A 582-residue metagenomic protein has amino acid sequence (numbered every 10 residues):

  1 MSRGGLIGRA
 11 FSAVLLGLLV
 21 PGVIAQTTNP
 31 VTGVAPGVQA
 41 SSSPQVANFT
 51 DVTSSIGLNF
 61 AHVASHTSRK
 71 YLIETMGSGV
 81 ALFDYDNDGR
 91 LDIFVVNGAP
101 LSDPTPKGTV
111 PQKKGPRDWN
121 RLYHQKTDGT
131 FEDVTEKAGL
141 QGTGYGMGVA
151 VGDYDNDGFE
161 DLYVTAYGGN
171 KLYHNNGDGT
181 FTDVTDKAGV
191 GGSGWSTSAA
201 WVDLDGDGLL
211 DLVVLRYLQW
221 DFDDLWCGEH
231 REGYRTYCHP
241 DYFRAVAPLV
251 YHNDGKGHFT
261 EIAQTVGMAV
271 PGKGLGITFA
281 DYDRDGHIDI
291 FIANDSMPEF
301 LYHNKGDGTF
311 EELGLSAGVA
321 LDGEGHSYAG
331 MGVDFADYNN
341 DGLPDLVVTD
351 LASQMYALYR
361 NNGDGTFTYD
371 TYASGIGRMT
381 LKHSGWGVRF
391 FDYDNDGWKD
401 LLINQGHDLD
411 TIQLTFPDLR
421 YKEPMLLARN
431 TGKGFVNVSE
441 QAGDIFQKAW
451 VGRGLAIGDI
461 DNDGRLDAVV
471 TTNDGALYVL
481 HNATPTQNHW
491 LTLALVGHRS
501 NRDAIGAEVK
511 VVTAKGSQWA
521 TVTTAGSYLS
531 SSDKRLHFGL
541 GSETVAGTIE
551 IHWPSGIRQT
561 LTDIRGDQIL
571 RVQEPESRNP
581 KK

Functional and structural regions predicted by a protein language model:
A10-G22: Bacterial N-terminal signal peptides
P30, V96-G115, R216-F243, I403-Y421: Short, conserved, GDST-rich strand-edge loop motifs in beta-rich repeat architectures
A35, Q45-N48, H66, R378 (+2 more regions): Gly/Ser/Thr/Pro-enriched helix-cap/hinge segments flanking short amphipathic alpha-helices
F49-V52, T130-L140, D178-V190, G257-M268 (+3 more regions): Blade-edge beta-strand/turn elements of extracellular beta-propeller and related beta-sheet repeat scaffolds
L58-G79, P116, A138-A150, G189-A200 (+8 more regions): Repeat-based blade/solenoid architectures
G77-N87, H124, Y145-F159, K171-H174 (+10 more regions): Beta-propeller blade termini
I93-N97, D157-A166, L212-R216, D289-N294 (+6 more regions): Hydrophobic beta-strand segments that make up the repeating blades of beta-propeller and related beta-repeat
D118-Q125, V246-D254, H303, R360 (+1 more regions): Beta-propeller blade signature
